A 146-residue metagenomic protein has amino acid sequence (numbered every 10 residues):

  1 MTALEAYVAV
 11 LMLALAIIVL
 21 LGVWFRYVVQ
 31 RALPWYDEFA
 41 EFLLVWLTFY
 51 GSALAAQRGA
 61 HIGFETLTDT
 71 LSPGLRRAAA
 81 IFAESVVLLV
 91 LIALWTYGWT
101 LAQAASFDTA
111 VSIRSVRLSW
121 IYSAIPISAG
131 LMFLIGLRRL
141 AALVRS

Functional and structural regions predicted by a protein language model:
M1-S146: Alpha-helical transmembrane segments and membrane-interface helix-loop junctions in multi-pass membrane proteins
